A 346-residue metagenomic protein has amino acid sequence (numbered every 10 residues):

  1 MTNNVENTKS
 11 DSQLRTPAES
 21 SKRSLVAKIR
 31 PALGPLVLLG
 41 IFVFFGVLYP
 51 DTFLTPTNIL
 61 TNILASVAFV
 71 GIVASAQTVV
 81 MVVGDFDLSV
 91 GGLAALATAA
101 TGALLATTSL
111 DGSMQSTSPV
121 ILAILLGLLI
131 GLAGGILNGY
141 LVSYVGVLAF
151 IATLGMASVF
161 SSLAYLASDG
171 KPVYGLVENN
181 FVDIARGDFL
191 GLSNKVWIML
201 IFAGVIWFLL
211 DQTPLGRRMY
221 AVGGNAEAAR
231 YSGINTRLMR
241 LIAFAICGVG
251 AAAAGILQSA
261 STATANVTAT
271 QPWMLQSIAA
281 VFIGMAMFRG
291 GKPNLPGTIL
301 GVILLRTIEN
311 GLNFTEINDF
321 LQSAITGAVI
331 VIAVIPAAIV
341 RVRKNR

Functional and structural regions predicted by a protein language model:
T2-A74, L110-L122: Membrane-interfacial amphipathic/re-entrant helices at transmembrane-helix boundaries
G34-V47, Q77, L128-G131, A157-A164 (+5 more regions): Hydrophobic core segments of alpha-helical transmembrane domains in multi-pass membrane transport and ion-translocation
L39-T55, V83, A164-P172, W207-P214: Structural signal for alpha-helical transmembrane segments and their membrane-water exit/capping regions in multi-pass
F42-V47, P56-S109, Y140-V147, M285-L295 (+1 more regions): Single transmembrane alpha-helix segments in multi-pass membrane proteins
L110-M156, L300-G301: Alpha-helical transmembrane segments within multi-pass membrane transporters and channels
P119-G127, A133-N138, G191-N266: Helix-loop-helix "hairpin" substructures at the membrane interface of multi-pass membrane proteins
V145, F150-Q212, M239-I242, S261-T270 (+2 more regions): Transmembrane helix-bundle core of multi-pass membrane transporters and related energy-transducing complexes
A251, T262-G327: Transmembrane alpha-helical segments in multi-pass inner-membrane proteins
